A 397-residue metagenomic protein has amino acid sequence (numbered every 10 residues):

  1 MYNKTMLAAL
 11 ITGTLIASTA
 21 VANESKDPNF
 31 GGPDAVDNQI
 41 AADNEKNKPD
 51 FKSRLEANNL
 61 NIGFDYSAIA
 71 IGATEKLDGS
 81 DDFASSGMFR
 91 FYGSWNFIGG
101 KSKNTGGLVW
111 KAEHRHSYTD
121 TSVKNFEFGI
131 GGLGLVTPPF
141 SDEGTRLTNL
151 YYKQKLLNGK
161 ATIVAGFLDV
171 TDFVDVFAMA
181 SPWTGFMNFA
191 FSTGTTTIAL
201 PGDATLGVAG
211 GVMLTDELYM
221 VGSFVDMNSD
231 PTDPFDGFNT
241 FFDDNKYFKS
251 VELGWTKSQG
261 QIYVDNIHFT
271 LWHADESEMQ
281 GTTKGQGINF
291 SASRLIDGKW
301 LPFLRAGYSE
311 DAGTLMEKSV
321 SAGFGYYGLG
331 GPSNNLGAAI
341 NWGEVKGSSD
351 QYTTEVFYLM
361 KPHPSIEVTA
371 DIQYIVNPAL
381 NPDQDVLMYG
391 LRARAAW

Functional and structural regions predicted by a protein language model:
Y2-A73, D78-S80, N96-K103: N-terminal periplasmic/intermembrane-space "pro-region" immediately following the signal or transit peptide
N23-E24, N44-I62, S94-L108, L157-K160 (+5 more regions): Short loop/turn motifs that connect adjacent beta-strands in outer-membrane beta-barrel proteins
L60-F64, N104-A112, A161-A165, M220-G222 (+7 more regions): Transmembrane beta-strands of outer-membrane beta-barrel proteins
A68-G72, A112-Y118, F167-T171, F224-N228 (+6 more regions): Transmembrane beta-strands of outer-membrane beta-barrel pores
D78-S85, F140-D142, I198-L200, N239-N245 (+4 more regions): Replace "Gram-negative outer membrane beta-barrel proteins" with "bacterial and organellar outer membrane beta-barrel
T121-Y151, N158-F248: Surface-exposed coil loops of outer-membrane beta-barrel proteins
V251, W255-K346, V356: Detector for outer-membrane/organellar transmembrane beta-barrel domains, recognizing the amphipathic beta-strand
D385-W397: Outer-membrane beta-barrel "beta-signal"
